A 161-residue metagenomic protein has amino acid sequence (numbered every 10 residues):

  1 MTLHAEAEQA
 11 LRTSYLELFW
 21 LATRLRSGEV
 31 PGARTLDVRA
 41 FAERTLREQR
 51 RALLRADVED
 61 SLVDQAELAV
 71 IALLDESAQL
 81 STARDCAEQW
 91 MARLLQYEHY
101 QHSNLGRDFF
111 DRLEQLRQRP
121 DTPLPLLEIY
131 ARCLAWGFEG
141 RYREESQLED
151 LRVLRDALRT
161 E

Functional and structural regions predicted by a protein language model:
M1-S77: Non-catalytic, solvent-exposed interaction/assembly segments
L11, Y15-L18, V63-V70, G106-F110 (+3 more regions): Short runs of predominantly hydrophobic/aromatic residues within well-ordered alpha helices that form helix-helix
R50-R51, L113-R117, R159: Amphipathic alpha-helical segments within well-ordered protein domains
L73-E145, E149: Membrane-proximal low-complexity regions enriched in glycine and acidic/polar residues
E144-E161: N-terminal intrinsically disordered, acidic low-complexity segments at the extreme N-terminus
